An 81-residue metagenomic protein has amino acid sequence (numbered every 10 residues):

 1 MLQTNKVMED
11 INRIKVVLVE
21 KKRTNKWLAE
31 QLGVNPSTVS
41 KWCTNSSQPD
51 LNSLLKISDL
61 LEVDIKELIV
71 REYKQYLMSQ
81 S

Functional and structural regions predicted by a protein language model:
M1-K6, V16, K22, K41 (+1 more regions): Short, charged recognition helix plus adjacent turn of helix-turn-helix-like nucleic-acid-binding domains
N12-Q31: Short basic helix-loop element that most often maps to the first helix and adjoining turn of HTH DNA-binding modules
N25, P36, L51-L54: Helix-turn-helix DNA-binding elements, focusing on the entry/boundary residues of the two helices that contact DNA
E30, K41, D59: Alpha-helical residues within the helix-turn-helix
V34-P49: Recognition helix of helix-turn-helix/homeodomain-like DNA-binding domains that insert into the DNA major groove
N52-E67: DNA major-groove recognition helix of helix-turn-helix/homeodomain DNA-binding modules
